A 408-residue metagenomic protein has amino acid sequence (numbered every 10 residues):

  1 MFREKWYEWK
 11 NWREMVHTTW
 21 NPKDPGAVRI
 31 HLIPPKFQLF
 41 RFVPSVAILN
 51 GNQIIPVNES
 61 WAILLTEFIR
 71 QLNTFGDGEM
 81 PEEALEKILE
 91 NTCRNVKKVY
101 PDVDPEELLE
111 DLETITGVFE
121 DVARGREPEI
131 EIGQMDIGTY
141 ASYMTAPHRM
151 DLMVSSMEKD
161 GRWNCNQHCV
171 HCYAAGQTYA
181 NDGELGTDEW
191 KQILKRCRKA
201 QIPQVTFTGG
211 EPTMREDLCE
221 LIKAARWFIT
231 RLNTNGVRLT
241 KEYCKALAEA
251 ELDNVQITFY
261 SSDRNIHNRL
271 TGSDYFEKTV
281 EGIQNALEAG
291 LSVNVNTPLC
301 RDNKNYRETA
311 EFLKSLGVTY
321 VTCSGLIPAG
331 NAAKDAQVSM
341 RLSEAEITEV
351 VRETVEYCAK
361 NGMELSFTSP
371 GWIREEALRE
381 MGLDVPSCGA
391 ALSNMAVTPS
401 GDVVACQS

Functional and structural regions predicted by a protein language model:
M1-H31: Eukaryotic partner-binding/assembly regions in large regulatory complexes
Y7, Y260, N265-V404, S408: Radical SAM enzyme [4Fe-4S]-AdoMet core and its adjacent flexible, acidic and glycine-rich loops/tails across
P25-E67, E82, S369-S408: Accessory C-terminal segments flanking Radical SAM cores
I54-D102: Short amphipathic alpha-helical interface segments
Y100, E107-I115, V122-A123, P128-A250 (+1 more regions): Conserved alpha-helical substructure of the radical SAM core
P105, R162, Y179-W190, R269-F276 (+1 more regions): Flexible, glycine- and charge-enriched loops at secondary-structure boundaries
V118, H171, R196, A224 (+5 more regions): Alpha-helical scaffold elements within enzyme catalytic domains, especially in hydrolases
